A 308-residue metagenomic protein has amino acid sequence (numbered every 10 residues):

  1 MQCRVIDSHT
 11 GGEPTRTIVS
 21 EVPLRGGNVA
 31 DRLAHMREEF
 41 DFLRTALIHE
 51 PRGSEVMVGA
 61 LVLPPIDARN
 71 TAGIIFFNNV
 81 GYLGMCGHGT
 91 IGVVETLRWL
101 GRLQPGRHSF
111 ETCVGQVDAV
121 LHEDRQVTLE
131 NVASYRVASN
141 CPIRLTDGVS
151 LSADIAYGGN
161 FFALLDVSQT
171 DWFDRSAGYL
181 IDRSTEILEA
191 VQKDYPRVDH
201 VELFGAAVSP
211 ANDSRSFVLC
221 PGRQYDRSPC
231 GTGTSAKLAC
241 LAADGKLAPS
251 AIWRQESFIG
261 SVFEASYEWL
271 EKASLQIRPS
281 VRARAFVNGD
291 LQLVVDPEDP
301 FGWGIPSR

Functional and structural regions predicted by a protein language model:
M1-A153, A163-R308: A glycine-rich beta-to-alpha transition motif near the start of alpha/beta enzyme domains, typified by
G159: Glycine-rich ThDP/TPP pyrophosphate-binding loop and its adjacent helix/strand module within ThDP-dependent enzymes
